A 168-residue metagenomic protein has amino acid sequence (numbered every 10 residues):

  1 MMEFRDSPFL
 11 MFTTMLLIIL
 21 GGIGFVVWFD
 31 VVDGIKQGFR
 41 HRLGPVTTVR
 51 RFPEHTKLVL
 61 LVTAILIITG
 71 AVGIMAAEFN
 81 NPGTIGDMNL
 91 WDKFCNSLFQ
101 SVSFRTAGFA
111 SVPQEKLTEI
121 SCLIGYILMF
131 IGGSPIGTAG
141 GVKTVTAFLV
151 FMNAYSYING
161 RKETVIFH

Functional and structural regions predicted by a protein language model:
M1-H168: Membrane-proximal intracellular helices of multi-pass ion channels
